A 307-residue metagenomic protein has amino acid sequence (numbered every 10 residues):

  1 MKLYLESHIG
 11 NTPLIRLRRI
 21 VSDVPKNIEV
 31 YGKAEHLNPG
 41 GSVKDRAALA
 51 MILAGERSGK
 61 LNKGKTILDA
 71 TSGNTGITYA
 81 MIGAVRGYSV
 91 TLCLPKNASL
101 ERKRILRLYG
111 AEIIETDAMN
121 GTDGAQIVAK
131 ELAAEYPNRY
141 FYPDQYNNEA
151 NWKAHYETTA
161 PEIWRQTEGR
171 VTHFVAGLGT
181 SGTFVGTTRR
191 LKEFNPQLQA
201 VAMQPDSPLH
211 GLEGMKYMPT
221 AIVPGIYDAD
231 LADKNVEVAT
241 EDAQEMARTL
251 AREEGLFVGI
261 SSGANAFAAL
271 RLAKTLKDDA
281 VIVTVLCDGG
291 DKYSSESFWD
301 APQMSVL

Functional and structural regions predicted by a protein language model:
M1-L307: PLP-dependent amino-acid enzyme catalytic core
